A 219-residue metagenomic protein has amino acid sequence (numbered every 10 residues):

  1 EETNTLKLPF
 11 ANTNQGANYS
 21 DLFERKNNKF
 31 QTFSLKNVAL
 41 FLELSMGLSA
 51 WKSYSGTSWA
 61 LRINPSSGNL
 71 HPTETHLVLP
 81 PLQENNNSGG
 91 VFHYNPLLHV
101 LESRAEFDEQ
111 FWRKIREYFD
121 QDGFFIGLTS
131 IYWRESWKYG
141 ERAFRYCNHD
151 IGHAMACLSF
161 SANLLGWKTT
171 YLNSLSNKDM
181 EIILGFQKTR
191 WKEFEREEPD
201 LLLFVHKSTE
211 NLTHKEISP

Functional and structural regions predicted by a protein language model:
E1-P219: N-terminal accessory segments that position/regulate proteins before the catalytic core
